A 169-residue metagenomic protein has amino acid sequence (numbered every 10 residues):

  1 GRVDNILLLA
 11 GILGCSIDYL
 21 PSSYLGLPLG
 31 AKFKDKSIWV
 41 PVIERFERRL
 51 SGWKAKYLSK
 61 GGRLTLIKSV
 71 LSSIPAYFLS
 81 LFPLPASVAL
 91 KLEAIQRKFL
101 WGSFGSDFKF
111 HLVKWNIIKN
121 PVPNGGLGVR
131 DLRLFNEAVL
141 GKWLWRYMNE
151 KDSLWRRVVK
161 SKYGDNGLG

Functional and structural regions predicted by a protein language model:
G1-G169: A helix-boundary/hinge signal
